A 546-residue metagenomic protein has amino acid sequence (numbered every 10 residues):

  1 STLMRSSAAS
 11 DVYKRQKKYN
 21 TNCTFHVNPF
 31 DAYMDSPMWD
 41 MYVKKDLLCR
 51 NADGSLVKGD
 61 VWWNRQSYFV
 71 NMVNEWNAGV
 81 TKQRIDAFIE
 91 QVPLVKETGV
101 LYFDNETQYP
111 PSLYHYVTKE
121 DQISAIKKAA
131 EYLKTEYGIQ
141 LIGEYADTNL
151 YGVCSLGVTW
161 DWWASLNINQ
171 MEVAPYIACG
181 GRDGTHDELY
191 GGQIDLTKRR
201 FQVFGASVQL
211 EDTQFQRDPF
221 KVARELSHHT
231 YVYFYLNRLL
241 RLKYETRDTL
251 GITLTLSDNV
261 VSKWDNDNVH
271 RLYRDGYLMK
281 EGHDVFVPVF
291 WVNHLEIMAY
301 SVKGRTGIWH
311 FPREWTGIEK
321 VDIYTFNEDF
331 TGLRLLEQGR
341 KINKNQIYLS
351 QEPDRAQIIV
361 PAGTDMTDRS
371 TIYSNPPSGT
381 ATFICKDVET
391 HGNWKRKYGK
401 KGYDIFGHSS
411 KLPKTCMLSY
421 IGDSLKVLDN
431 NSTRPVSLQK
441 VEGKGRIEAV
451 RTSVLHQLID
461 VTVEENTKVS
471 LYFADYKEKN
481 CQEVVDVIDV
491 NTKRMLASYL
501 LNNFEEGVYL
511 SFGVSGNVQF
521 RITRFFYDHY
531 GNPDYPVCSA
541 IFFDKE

Functional and structural regions predicted by a protein language model:
S1, M34-M38, S432: Short acidic-hydrophobic catalytic motif
T2-A9, Y13: Single conserved hydrophobic/aromatic residue that forms the stacking wall/gate of nucleotide- or nucleobase-binding
K14-N20, P93: Acidic (Asp/Glu)-rich catalytic clusters
Q16, C23, Q140-L141: Hydrophobic beta-strand scaffold residues
T21, H26-A32, M38, N105-P110 (+3 more regions): An acidic- and aromatic-residue-enriched active-site/binding cleft used to recognize and process polar
P29-Q91: Active-site-adjacent "subsite" loops/lids of carbohydrate-active enzymes
V73-G99, N105-S374: Active-site-proximal substrate-binding groove within the catalytic cores of carbohydrate-active enzymes
N375-E546: Compositionally biased, intrinsically disordered or flexible polar/acidic segments
